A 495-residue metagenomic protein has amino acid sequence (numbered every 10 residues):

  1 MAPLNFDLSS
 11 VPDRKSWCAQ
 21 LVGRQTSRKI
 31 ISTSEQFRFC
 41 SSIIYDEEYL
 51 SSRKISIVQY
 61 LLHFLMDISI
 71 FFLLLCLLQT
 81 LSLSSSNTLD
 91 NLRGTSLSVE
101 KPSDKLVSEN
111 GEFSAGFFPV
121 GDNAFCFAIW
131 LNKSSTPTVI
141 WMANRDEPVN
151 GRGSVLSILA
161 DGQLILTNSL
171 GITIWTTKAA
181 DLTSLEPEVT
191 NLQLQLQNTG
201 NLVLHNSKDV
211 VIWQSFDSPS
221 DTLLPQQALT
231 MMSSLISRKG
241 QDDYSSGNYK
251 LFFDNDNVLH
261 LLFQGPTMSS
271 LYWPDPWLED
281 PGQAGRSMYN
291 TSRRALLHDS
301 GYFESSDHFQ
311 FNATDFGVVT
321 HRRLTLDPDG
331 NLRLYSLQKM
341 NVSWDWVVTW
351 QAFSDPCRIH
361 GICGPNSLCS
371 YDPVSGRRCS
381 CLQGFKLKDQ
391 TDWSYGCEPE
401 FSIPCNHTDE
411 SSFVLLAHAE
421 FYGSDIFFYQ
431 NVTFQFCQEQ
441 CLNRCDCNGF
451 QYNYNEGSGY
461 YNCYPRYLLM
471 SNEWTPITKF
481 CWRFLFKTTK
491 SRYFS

Functional and structural regions predicted by a protein language model:
M1-K15, L21-C76: Classical eukaryotic N-terminal signal peptides for Sec-dependent ER targeting/secretion, especially the positively
Q59-S495: Beta-rich ligand-binding surfaces for carbohydrates and other polyanions
